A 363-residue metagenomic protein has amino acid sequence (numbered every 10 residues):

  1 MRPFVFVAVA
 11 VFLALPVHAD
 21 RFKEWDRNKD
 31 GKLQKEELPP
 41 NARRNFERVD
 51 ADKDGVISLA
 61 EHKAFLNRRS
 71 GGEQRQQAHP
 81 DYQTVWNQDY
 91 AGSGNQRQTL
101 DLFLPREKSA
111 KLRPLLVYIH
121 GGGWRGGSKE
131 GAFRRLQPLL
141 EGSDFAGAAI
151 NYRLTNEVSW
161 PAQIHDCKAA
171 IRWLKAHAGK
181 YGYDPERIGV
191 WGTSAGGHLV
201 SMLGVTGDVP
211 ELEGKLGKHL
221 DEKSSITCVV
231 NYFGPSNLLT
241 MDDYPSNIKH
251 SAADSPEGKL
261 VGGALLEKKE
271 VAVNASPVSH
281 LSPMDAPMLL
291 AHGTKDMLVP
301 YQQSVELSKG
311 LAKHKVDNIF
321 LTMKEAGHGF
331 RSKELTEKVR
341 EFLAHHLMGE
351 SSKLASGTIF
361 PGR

Functional and structural regions predicted by a protein language model:
G71-K111: N-terminal cap/lid segment of alpha/beta-hydrolase-fold proteins
Q74-A78, N87, G204-L212, G217 (+3 more regions): Mobile cap/lid helix-loop segments that gate and shape the active-site cleft of serine hydrolases
K111-G123: Short beta-strand element of the alpha/beta-hydrolase
K129-A149: Short amphipathic alpha-helix adjacent to the substrate-entry channel of hydrolases
T155, M323-G329: Histidine-bearing beta->alpha loop at or near hydrolase active sites
A169-P245: Primarily recognizes the serine-hydrolase "nucleophile elbow" in alpha/beta-hydrolase and SGNH/GDSL folds
N237-L238, K295-V299, G329-F330: Acidic catalytic loop of the alpha/beta-hydrolase fold
M284, L290-H292, D296: Short beta-strand/loop motif that positions the catalytic acidic residue of the alpha/beta-hydrolase fold
